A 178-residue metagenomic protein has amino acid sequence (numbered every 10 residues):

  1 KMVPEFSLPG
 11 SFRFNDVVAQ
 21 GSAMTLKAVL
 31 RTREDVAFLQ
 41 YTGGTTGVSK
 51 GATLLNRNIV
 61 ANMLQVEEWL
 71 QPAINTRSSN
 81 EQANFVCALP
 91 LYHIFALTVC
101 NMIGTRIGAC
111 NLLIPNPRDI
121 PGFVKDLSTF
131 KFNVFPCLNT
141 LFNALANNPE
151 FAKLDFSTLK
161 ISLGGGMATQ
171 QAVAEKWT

Functional and structural regions predicted by a protein language model:
F6-N15, A19-Y41, V48, I74-N84: Conserved pre-ATP/AMP-binding loop-to-beta segment of ANL
V17-M24, A52-R77, F142-A146: Conserved structural elements of the adenylate-forming
V36, T42-T45, F85, L91 (+4 more regions): Conserved S/T- and glycine-rich ATP-binding loop of Class I adenylate-forming
T45, G108, G166: Conserved G/P- and acidic residue-centered "switch" motifs that form tight phosphate/ATP-binding loops in soluble
S49-G51, N62-E67, F123-V124, F142-P149 (+1 more regions): Adenylate-forming
V60-N84, Y92-N133, N148: Conserved AMP-binding/adenylation subdomain of ANL enzymes
L89, F132-K176: Adenylate-forming
